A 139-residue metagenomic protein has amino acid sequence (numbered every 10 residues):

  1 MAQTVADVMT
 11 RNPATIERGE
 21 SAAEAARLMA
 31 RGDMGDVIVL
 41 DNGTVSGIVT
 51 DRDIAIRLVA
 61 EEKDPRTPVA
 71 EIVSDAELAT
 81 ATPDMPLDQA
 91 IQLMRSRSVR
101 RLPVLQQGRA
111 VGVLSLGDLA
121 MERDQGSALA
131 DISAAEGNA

Functional and structural regions predicted by a protein language model:
M1-L28, M34, V39-D41, V45-S46 (+6 more regions): Bateman/CBS regulatory modules and CBS-like beta-alpha motifs in cytosolic regions of diverse proteins
L102, G117, M121-D124: C-terminal structural segments of small proteins and small subunits
A128: Extracytoplasmic/periplasmic copper-protein system
